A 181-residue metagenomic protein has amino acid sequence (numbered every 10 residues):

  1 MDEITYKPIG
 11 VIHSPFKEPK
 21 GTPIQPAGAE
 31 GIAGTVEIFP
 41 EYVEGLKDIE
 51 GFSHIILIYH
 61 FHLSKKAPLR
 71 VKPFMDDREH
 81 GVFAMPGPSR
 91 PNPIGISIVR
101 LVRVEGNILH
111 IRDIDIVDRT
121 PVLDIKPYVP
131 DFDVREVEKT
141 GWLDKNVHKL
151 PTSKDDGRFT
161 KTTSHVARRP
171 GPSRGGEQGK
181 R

Functional and structural regions predicted by a protein language model:
M1-R181: Glycine-rich, low-complexity intrinsically disordered segments
